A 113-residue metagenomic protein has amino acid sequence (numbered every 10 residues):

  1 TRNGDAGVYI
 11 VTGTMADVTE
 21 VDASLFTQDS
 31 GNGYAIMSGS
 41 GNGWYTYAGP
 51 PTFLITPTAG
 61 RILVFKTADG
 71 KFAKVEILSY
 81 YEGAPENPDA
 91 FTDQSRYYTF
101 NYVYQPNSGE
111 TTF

Functional and structural regions predicted by a protein language model:
T1-F113: Surface-exposed, beta-sheet-biased, low-hydrophobicity segments with strongly acidic/polar composition
